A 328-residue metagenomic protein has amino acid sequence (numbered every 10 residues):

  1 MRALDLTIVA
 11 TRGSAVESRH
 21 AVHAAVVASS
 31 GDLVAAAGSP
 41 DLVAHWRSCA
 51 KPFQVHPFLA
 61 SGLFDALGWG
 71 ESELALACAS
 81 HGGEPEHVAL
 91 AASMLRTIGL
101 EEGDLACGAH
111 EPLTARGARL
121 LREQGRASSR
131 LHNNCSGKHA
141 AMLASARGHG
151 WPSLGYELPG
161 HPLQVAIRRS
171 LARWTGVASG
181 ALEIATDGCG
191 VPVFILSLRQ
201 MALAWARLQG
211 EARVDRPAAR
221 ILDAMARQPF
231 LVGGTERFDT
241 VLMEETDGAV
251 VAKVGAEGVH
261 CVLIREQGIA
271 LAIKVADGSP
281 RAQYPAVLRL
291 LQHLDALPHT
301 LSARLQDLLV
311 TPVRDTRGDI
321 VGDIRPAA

Functional and structural regions predicted by a protein language model:
M1, G70-A181: Active-site-adjacent helix/loop patches that line small-molecule binding or acyl-intermediate pockets
M1-D41: Beta-lactamase-like hydrolase cores
G13-V16, H132, A249-K253: Short Gly/Pro-enriched turn/cap motifs at secondary-structure boundaries
R19-A24, A140, R168, E257-H260: Short glycine-rich loop/turn motifs
A37-H45, A77-H81, G125-N133, A185-P192 (+1 more regions): A short glycine/serine-rich beta->alpha loop
W46-F64: Active-site SXXK
L59-L67, G99-G103, H149-G155, H161-R168 (+4 more regions): Bacterial peptidoglycan biogenesis and beta-lactam-recognition machinery
L208-A328: Structured C-terminal helix/loop/strand segments within mature extracytoplasmic catalytic/sensor domains
